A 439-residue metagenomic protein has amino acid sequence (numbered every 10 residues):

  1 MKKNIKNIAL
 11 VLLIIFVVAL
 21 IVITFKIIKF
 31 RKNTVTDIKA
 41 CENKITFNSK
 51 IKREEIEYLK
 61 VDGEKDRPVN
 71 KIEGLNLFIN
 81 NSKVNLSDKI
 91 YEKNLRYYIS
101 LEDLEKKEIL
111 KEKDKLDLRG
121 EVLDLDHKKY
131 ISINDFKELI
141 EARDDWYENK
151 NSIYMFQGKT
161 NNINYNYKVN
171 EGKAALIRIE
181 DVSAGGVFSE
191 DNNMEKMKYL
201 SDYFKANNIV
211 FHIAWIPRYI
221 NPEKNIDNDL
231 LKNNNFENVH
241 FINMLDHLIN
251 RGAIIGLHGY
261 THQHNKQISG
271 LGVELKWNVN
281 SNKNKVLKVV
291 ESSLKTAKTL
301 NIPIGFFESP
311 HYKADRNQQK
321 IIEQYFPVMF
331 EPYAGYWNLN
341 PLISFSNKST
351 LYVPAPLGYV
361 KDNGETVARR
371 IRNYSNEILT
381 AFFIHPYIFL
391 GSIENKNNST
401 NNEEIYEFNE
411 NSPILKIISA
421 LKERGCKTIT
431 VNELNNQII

Functional and structural regions predicted by a protein language model:
M1-V17, F25-I27: N-terminal Sec-pathway targeting helices
I23-E180: Primary recognition of N-terminal secretory signal peptides and signal-anchoring hydrophobic helices
Q157-L200, F204, T261, V273-S281 (+3 more regions): Boundary/entry segment of secreted carbohydrate-active catalytic domains
Y167-V169, L200-N208, N233-Y260, L342-N347 (+1 more regions): Acidic (Asp/Glu)-rich catalytic clusters
K173, K205-H212, I249-G256, T299-F306 (+3 more regions): Loop/turn elements at helix/coil->beta-strand transitions in domains of secreted/extracellular proteins
G185-E195, R218-K224, D229-H240, E308-N317 (+3 more regions): Acidic-and-aromatic substrate-binding clefts and catalytic sites of carbohydrate-active enzymes
V210-D315, F382, P386, I393: Metal-dependent polysaccharide deacetylase catalytic core of the NodB/CE4 family, i.e., the active-site-bearing domain
P327-F345, I388, S392-I439: C-terminal domain-boundary segment and adjacent tail
